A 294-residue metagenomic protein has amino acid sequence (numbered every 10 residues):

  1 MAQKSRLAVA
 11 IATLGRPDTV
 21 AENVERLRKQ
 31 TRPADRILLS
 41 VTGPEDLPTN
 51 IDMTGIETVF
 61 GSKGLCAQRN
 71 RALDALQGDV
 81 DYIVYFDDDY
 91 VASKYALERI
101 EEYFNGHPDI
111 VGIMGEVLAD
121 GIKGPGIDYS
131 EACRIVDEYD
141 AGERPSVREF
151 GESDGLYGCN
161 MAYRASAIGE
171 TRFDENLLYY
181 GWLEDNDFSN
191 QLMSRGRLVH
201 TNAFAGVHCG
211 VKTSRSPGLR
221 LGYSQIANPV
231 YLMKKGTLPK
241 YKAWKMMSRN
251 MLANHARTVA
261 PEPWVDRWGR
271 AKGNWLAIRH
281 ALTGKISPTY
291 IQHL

Functional and structural regions predicted by a protein language model:
A10-K29: Short, well-formed alpha-helical segments that are part of the catalytic scaffolds of diverse glycosyltransferases
A67-Y82: Active-site nucleotide-sugar/metal-binding loop of Leloir-type enzymes
V80-V91: Short beta-strand-to-loop acidic/aromatic patch adjacent to the donor-nucleotide binding site
Y95-Y129: Conserved donor NDP-sugar-binding/catalytic core segment of glycosyltransferases
A132-S153: Short, flexible, basic/aromatic active-site loop/helix in glycosyltransferases
G155-T171, L177-F204: A short, conserved alpha-helix in the catalytic core of glycosyltransferases
R197, T201-L219, N228-L232: Active-site donor/metal-binding and catalytic loop motifs of nucleotide-sugar-dependent glycosylation enzymes
L219-N228, P239-L294: Non-catalytic, C-terminal membrane-associated alpha-helical segments of glycosyltransferases
